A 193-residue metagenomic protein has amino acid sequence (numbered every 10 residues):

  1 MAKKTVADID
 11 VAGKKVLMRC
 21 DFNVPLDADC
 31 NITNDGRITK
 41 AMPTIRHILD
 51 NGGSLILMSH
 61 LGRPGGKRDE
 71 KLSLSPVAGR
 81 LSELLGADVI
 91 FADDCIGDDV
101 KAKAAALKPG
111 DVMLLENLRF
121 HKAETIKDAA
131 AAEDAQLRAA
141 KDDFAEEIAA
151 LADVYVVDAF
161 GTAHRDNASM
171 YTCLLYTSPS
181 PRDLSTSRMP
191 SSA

Functional and structural regions predicted by a protein language model:
M1-S178, R182: Active-site loop-to-helix "anion-binding N-cap" substructures in soluble metabolic enzymes
S180-D183, S187-A193: Positively charged, low-complexity/disordered segments
